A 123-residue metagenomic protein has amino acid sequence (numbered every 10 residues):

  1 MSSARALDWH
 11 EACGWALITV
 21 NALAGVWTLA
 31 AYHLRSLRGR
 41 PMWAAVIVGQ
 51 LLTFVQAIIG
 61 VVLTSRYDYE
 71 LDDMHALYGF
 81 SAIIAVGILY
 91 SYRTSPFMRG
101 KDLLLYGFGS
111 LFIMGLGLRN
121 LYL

Functional and structural regions predicted by a protein language model:
M1-A22: Hydrophobic transmembrane alpha-helical segments in integral membrane proteins
S3-A4, M114-L123: Juxtamembrane boundary at the C-terminal end of a transmembrane helix
A12-T19, Y69-I83: Structural signature of hydrophobic alpha-helical transmembrane segments
L17-R35: N-terminal signal-anchor/start-transfer transmembrane helix
H33-W43, T94-K101: Membrane-interface helix-boundary motifs at transmembrane edges
L37-T53, M74-H75: Loop-to-helix transition at the N-terminal end of transmembrane alpha-helices
G49-L63: A generic, lipid-embedded transmembrane alpha helix
D68-Y69, G87-L104, L121-L123: Membrane-helix boundary connector in multi-pass membrane proteins
